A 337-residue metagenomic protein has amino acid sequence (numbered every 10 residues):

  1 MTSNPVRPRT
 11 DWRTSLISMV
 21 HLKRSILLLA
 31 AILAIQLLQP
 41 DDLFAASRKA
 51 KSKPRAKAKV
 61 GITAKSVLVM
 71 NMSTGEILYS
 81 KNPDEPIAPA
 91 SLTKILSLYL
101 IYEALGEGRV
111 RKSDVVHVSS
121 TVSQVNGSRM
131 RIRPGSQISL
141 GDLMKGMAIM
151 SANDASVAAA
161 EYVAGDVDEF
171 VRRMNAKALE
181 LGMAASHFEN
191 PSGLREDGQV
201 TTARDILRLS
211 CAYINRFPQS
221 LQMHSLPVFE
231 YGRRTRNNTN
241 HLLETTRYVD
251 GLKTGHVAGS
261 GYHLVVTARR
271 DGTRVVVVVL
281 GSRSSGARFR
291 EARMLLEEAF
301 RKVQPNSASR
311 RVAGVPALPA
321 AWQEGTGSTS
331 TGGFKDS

Functional and structural regions predicted by a protein language model:
M1-S66, R109-R111, R301-S337: N-terminal secretory targeting signals
L16, L37, K59-G61, V69 (+7 more regions): A generic structural signal for short, solvent-exposed coil/turn residues that cap or connect secondary-structure
V20-H21, S91, D250, S285: Short alpha-helical segments used as structural interaction elements across diverse proteins
K23-R24, K81, K94, K177 (+4 more regions): Basic side chains
A30-A31, I101, L295: Enrichment for repetitive, rod-forming helical segments
F44-R204, C211-N215: Active-site-adjacent loops and short helices of periplasmic peptidoglycan-processing enzymes
M183-H187, P191, R195-S337: Domain-terminus/edge residues, biased toward the C-terminal soluble/receptor-binding domains of extracytoplasmic
